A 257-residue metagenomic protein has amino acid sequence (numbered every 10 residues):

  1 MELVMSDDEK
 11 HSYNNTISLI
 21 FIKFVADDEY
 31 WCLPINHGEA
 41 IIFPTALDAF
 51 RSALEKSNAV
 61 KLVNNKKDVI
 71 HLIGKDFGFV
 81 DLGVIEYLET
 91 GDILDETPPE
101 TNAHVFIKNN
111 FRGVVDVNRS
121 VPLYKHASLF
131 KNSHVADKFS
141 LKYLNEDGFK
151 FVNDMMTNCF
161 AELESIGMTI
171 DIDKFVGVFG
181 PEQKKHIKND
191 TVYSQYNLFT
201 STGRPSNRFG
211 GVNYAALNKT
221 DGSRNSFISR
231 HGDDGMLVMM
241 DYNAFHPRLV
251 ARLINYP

Functional and structural regions predicted by a protein language model:
E2-Y143, A244-F245, R252: Conserved DEDDh/DEDDy metal-dependent 3′-5′ exonuclease domain
Y13-D28, I35-A40, G180-P257: Acidic, glycine-rich two-metal-ion catalytic cores of nucleic acid-processing enzymes
T97-E100, C159, E182: Non-transmembrane amphipathic alpha-helical segments
V121-K125, Y143-F149, G235, M239: A ubiquitous short alpha-helical element
H126-F139, N145-I170: Core structural elements
K150, I172-F179: Short, charged, amphipathic alpha-helical segments
D171-I172, L249: Extended hydrophobic-aromatic, low-complexity segments
